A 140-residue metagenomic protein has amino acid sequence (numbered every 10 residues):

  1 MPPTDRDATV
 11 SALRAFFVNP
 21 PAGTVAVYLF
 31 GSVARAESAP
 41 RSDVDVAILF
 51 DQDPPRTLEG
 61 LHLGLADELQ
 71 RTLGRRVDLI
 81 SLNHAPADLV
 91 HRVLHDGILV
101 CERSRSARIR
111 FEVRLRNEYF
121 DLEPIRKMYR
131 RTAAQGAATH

Functional and structural regions predicted by a protein language model:
M1-A26, A34-P40, D51-H140: Catalytic core of pol beta-like nucleotidyltransferases
D45-I48: Short, aliphatic-rich beta-strand segments
